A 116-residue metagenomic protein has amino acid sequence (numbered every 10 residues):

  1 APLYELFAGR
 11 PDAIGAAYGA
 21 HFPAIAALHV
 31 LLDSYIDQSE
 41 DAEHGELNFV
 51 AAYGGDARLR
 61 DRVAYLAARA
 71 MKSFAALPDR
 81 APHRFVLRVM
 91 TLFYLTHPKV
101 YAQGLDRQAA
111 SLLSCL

Functional and structural regions predicted by a protein language model:
A1-H21: Alpha-helical phosphate/pyrophosphate-handling elements in metalloenzyme active cores
P2, S34, R69-S73: Generic, well-ordered alpha-helical scaffold segments in large soluble proteins
F7-P11, E40, A75: Short, flexible helix-adjacent loops and helix caps
A13-Y18, P78-M90: Acidic/histidine metal-binding catalytic segments
I14-D41: Active-site alpha-helical segments that house and flank conserved acidic catalytic motifs for diphosphate chemistry
G19, A42-P78: Divalent-cation-assisted or electrostatically stabilized phosphate/pyrophosphate-binding catalytic cores
I25, Q38-Y53, Q108-L113: Active/binding-pocket-proximal capping segment
L59-V63, F74-L77, R88-L116: Acidic, carboxylate-rich catalytic segments that either coordinate divalent cations
